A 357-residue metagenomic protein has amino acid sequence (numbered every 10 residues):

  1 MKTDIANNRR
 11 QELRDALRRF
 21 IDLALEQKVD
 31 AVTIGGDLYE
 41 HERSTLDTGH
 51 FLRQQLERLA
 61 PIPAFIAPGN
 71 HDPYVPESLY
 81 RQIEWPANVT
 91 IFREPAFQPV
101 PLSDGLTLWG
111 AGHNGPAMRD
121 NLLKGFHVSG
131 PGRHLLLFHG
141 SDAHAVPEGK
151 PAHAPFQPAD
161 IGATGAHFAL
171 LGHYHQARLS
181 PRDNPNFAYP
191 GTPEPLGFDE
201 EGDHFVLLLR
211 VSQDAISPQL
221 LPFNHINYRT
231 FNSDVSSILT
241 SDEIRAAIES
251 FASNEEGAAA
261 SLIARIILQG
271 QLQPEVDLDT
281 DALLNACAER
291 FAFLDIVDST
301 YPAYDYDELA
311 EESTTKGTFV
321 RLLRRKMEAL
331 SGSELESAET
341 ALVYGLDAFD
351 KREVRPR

Functional and structural regions predicted by a protein language model:
M1-F51, E339-Y344, A348-R357: N-terminal active-site segment of His-dependent metallophosphoesterases
K2, A31, E40-A188, T192-G197 (+2 more regions): His/Asp/Glu-rich metal-coordinating catalytic cores of metallo-dependent phosphodiesterases/hydrolases acting on
E12-L13, R18, E26, N114 (+3 more regions): A structural signal for the main folded, soluble domain(s) of proteins
L17-F20, L52, L122-L123, Q157 (+1 more regions): Generic hydrophobic alpha-helical segments
R19-Q27, Q55, G125, Q176 (+1 more regions): A generic secondary-structure signal
E26, R58-P61, A163, G257-A260 (+1 more regions): Alpha-helix termination/capping residues and helix-transition junctions
G35, G172, Q269: Conserved residues at the C-terminal ends of beta-strands
Q213-R357: Accessory, non-catalytic peripheral segments of nucleic-acid enzymes
